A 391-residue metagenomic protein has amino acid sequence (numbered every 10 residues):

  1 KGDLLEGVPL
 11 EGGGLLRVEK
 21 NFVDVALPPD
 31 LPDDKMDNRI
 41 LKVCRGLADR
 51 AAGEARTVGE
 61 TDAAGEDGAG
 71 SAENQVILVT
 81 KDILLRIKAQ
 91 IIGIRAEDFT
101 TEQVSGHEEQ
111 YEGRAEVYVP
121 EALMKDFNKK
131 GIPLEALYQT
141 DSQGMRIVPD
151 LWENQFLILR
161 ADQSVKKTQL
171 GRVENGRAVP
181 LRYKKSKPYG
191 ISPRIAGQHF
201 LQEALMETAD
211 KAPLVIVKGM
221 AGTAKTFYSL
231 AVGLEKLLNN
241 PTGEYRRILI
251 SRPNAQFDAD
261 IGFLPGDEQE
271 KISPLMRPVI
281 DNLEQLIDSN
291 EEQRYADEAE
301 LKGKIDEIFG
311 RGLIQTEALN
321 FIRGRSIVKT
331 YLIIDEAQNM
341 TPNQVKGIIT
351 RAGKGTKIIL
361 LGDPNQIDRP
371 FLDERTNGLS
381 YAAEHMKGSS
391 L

Functional and structural regions predicted by a protein language model:
K1, P29-P32, R39-G46, R56-G68 (+6 more regions): Conserved helicase motor core of SF1/SF2 NTP-dependent helicases
K1-L15: Domain-level signal for Mg2+-assisted phosphodiester chemistry and nucleotide/NA-binding surfaces in nucleic-acid
E11-R17, R172-A178, L249-Q256, G355: Short, compositionally biased low-complexity segments
R17-M36: A broadly used, surface-exposed interaction patch
E73-I77: Short active-site oxyanion
D98, Q103-P180: Interdomain "pre-motor" coupling segment immediately N-terminal to P-loop NTPase/helicase cores
I333-I334: Hydrophobic residues in beta-strands of the RecA-like P-loop NTPase core, especially within AAA+ ATPase
